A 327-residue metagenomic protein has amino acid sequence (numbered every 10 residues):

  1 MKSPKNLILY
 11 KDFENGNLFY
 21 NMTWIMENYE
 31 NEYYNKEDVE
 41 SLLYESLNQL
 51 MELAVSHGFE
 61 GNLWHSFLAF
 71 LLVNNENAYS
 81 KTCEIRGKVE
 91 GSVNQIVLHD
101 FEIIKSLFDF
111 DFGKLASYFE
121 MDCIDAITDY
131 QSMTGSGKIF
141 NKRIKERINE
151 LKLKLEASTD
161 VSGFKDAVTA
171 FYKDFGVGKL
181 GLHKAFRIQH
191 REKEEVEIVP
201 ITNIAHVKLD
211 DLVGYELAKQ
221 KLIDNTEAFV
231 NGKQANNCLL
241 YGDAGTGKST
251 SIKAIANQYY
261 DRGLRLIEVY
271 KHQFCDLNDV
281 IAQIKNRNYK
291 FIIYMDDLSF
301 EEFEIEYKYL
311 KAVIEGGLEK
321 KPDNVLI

Functional and structural regions predicted by a protein language model:
M1-V213, L217: AAA+ P-loop ATPase mechanoenzymes
N203-C238: Pre-Walker A (pre-P-loop) alpha-helix and adjacent loop at the N terminus of AAA/AAA+ ATPase modules, a conserved
D224-A235, N257-D261, Q283, A312 (+1 more regions): Conserved helix-loop functional segments at active or binding sites
K233-A235, R262-G263, N286-Y289, K321-N324: Short loop/turn elements that form and flank the Walker-type P-loop nucleotide-binding site in RecA-like NTPase cores
N237-K271, D279-K285: Walker A/P-loop
A282-N286, E301-I327: Conserved catalytic/switch belt of AAA+ P-loop NTPases
D296-L298: Walker B catalytic acidic pair
